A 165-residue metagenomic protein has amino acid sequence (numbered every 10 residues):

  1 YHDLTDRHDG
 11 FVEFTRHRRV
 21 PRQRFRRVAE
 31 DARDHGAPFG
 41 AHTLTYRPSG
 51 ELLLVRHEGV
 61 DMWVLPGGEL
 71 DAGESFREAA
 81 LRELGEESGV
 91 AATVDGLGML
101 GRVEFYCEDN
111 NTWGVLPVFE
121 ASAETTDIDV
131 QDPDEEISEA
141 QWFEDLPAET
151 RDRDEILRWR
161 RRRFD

Functional and structural regions predicted by a protein language model:
Y1-H42: Acidic, metal-coordinating catalytic segment for phosphate/diphosphate chemistry, firing primarily on the Nudix
G36-G40, E58-V60, L65, T112-L116: Short connector loops at helix/strand junctions that flank enzyme active sites, especially segments positioning acidic
H42, E51, E139: Conserved beta-strand and immediately adjacent loop positions that scaffold enzyme active sites
L44, E58-G59, S122, L146: Anionic group-transfer/hydrolysis microenvironments
Y46-E86: Conserved Nudix-box catalytic region and its N-terminal flanking loop in Nudix hydrolases and closely related
D71-D165: Unchanged
